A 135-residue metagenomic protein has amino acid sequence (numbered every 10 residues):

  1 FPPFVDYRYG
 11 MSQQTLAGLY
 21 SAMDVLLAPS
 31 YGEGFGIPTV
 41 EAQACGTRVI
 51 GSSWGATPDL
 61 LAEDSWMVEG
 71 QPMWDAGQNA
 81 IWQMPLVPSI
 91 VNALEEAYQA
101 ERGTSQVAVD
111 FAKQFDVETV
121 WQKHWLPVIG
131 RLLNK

Functional and structural regions predicted by a protein language model:
F1-A17: Nucleotide-activated donor-binding/catalytic signature segment of Leloir-type glycosyltransferases, i.e., the conserved
D24, A44-G46, S53: A short alpha->beta transition loop at the rim of the catalytic pocket in nucleotide-sugar-dependent
Y31: Aromatic "clamp/platform" in nucleotide-sugar-dependent glycosyltransferases that forms part of the donor/acceptor
G36-T39, T57: Short glycine/serine-rich donor-binding loops of glycosyltransferases
T39, R48-G51, L61, W66: Short hydrophobic beta-strand element within catalytic cores of glycosyltransferases and related nucleotide-activated
P58-E96: Change "using UDP/GDP/dTDP sugars" to "using nucleotide sugars
P85, S89, Q99-P127: A charged, aromatic-enriched C-terminal amphipathic alpha-helix characteristic of glycosyltransferases across folds
L94-R102, V128-K135: Short, hydrophobic alpha-helical segments
